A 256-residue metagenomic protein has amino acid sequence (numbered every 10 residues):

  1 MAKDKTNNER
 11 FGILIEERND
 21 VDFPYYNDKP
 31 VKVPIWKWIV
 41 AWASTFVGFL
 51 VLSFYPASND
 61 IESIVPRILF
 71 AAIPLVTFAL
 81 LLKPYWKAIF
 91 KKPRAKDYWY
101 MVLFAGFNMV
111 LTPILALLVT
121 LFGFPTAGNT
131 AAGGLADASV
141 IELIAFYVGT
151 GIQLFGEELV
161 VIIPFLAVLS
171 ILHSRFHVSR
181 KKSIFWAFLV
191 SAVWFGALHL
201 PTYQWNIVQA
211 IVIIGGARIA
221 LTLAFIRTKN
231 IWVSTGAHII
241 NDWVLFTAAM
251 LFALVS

Functional and structural regions predicted by a protein language model:
M1-V40, F90: N-terminal juxtamembrane cytosolic/stromal segments of multi-pass membrane proteins
P30-P84, Y100, L135-A136: Alpha-helical transmembrane segments in multi-pass membrane proteins
V33-S44, P66-F70, W99-F107, A145 (+5 more regions): Alpha-helical transmembrane segments of integral membrane proteins
L50-N59, L117-G123, A197-Y203: Juxtamembrane "helix-exit" motif on the non-cytosolic side of transmembrane helices
F54, F78-K87, L169-R175, I226-T228: Structural signal for the C-terminal ends of transmembrane alpha-helices and the immediately following loop
D60-I68, T130-A136, N206-I219: Non-cytosolic membrane-interface motifs at loop->transmembrane helix junctions
K87-V178, V255: Juxtamembrane helix-loop-helix connectors linking adjacent transmembrane helices in multi-pass membrane enzymes
E142-S256: Transmembrane helix-loop-helix hairpins at the membrane interface of multi-pass integral membrane proteins
